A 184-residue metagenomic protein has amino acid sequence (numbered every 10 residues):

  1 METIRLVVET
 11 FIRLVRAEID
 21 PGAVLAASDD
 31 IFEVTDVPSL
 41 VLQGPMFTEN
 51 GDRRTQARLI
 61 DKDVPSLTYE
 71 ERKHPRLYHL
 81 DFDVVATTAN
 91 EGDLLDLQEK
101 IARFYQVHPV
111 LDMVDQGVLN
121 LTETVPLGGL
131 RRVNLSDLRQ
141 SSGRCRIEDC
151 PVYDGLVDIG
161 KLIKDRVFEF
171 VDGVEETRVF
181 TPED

Functional and structural regions predicted by a protein language model:
M1-D63: Small/polar-rich, solvent-exposed N-terminal microdomains that initiate assembly or binding
E9, T68-E70, R146: Membrane-embedded alpha-helical bundles of multi-pass transporters/translocases, especially carrier/permease families
A17, L95-K164, F170: Acidic-leaning, charged glycine-interspersed low-complexity segments
Q43, D83-T87, R144-E148: Residue-level recognition of well-ordered beta-strand positions that form the cores of beta-sheet-rich folds across
D63-T68, K161-D184: Short, cationic low-complexity segments
Y69-L77, N134-S136: Short, solvent-exposed beta-strand/turn "edge" segments of beta-rich domains on protein surfaces
K73-T88: Glycine-rich, often proline-containing surface loops adjacent to acidic residues and nearby aromatics that form
N90-G92: Subunit-assembly interface segments of extracellular/virion macromolecular structures
